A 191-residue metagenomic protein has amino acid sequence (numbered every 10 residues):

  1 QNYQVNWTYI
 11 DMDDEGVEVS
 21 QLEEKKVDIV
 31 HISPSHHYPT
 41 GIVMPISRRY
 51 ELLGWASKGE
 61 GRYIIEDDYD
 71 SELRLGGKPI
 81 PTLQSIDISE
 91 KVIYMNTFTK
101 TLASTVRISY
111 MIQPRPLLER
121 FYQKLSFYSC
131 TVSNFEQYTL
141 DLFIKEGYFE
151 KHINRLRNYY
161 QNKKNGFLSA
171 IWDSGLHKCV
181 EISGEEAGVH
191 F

Functional and structural regions predicted by a protein language model:
Q1-D11, I32, Y50: PLP-dependent aspartate aminotransferase-fold enzymes
N6-T8, Y63, K91, E181: Conserved beta-strand segments of alpha/beta enzyme cores
D14-L75: Active-site phosphate-binding strand-loop segment of PLP-dependent enzymes
Q84-R120: Active-site PLP attachment segment
L118-E136: Active-site C-terminal subdomain of aminotransferase-like
Y122-L125, E146-L168: Structural signature of PLP-dependent enzymes
R157-L168, K178-F191: Conserved glycine-rich beta-strand-loop-beta hairpin in the small C-terminal domain of fold type I
